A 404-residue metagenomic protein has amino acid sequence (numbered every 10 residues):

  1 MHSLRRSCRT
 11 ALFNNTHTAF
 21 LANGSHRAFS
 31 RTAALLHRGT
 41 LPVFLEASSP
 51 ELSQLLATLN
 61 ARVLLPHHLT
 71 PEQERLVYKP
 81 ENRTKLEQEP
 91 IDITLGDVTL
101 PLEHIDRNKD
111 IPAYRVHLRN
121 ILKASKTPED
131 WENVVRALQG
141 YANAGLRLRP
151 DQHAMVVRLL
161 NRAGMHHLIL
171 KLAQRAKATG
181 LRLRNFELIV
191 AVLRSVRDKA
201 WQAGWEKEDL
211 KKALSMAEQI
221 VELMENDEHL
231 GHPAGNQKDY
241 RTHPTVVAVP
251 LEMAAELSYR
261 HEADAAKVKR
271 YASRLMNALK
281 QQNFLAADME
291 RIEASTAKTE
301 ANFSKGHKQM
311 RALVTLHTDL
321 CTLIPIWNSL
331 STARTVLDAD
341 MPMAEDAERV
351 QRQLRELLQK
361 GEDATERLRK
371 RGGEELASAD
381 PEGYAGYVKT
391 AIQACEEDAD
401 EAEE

Functional and structural regions predicted by a protein language model:
H2-E404: A basic, Ser/Thr-enriched alpha-helical scaffold prevalent in eukaryotic organelle gene-expression machinery
